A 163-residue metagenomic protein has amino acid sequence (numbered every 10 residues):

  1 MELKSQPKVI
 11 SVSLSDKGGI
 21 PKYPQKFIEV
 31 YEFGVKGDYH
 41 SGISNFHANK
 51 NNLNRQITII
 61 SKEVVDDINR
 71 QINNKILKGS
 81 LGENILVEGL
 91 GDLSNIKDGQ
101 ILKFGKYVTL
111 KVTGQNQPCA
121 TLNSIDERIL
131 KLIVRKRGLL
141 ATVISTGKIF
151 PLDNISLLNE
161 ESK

Functional and structural regions predicted by a protein language model:
M1-T109, G114-N116, L158-K163: Electropositive, beta-rich accessory/interaction domains or terminal extensions that provide binding surfaces
T58-I60, A141, G147, P151: Charged/polar interaction segments and conserved charged motifs
I68-N69, D126, L152: A generic alpha-helix structural signal
S80-G91, L132-I144: Short, structured beta-strand/loop micro-motifs enriched in basic residues and often containing a Trp
G99, Y107, T146-N154: Loop/turn positions that initiate beta-strands
T113-T142, K148, L158: Glycine-rich, small/acidic residue-mixed loop/short-helix segments
